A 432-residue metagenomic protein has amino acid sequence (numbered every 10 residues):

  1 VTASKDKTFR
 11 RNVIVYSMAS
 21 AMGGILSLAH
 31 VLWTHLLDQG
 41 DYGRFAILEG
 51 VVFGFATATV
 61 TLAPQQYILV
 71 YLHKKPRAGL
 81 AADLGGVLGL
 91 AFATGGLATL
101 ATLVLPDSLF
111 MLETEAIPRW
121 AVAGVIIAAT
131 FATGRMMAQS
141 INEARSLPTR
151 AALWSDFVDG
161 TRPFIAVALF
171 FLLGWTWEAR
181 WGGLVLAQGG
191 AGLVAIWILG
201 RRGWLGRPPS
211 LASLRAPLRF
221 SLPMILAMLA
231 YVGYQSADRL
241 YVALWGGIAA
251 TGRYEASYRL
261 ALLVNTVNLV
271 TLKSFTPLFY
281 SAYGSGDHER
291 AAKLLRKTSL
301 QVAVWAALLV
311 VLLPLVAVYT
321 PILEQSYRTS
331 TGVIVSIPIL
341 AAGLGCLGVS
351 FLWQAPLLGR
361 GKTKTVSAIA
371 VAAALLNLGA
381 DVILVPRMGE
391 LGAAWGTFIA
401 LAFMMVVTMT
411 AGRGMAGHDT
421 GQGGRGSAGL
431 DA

Functional and structural regions predicted by a protein language model:
V1-F9, T149, W177-G183, L193-Q235 (+3 more regions): Interhelical loop/hinge segments that connect adjacent transmembrane helices in multipass membrane
D6, Q39, P106-V125, I248 (+3 more regions): Interfacial segments at transmembrane-helix termini and the short loops linking adjacent helices
T8-Q65, L103, L222-A249, A373 (+2 more regions): Signature of the first transmembrane helix
R10-G23, L48-E49, T57-P106, A116 (+2 more regions): Membrane-water interface segments that mark the loop-to-transmembrane alpha-helix transition
A19, G23, E49-T59, Y231 (+3 more regions): Transmembrane helix-bundle signature of multi-pass secondary active exporters and lipid flippases
T59-P76, A144, S257, A261-H288 (+1 more regions): Helix-loop junctions and terminal segments of transmembrane helices in multi-pass membrane transport/translocation
V70, F131-S155, A342-I369: Membrane-interface junctions at transmembrane-helix termini in multi-pass inner-membrane proteins
R119-A123, A152-R202, A372-L376, E390-G414: Hydrophobic alpha-helical transmembrane segments
